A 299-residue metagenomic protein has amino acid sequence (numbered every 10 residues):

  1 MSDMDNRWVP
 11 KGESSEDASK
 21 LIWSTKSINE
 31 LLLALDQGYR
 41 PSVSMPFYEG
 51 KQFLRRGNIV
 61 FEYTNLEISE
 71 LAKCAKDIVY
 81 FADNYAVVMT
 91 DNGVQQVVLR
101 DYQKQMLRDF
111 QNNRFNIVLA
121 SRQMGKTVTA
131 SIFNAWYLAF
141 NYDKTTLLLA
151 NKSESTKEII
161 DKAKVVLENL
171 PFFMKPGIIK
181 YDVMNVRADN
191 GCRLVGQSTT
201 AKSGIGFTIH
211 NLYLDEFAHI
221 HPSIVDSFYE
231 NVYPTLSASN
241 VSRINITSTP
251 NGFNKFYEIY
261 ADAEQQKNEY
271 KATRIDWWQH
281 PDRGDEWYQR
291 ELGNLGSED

Functional and structural regions predicted by a protein language model:
S2-D299: Phosphate/NTP-binding elements of NTP-utilizing enzymes
